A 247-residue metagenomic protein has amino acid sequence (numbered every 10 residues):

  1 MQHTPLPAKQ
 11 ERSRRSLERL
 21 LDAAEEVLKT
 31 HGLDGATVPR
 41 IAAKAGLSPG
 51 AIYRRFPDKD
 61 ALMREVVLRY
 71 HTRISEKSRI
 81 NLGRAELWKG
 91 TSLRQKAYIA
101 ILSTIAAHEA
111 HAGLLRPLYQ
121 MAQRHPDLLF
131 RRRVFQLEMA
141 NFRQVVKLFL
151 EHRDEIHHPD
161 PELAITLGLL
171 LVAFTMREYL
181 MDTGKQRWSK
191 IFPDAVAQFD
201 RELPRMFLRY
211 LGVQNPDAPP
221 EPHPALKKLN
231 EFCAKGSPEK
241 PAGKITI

Functional and structural regions predicted by a protein language model:
M1-R15, E86, K185, N215-I247: N-terminal intrinsically disordered/low-complexity leader segments
Q2-K9, F56, E86-G90, D127-L128 (+2 more regions): A short, mixed-charge helix-start or loop-turn motif at secondary-structure junctions
K9, S16-A23, T37, K77: N-terminal positioning helix adjacent to the helix-turn-helix/winged-helix DNA-binding module
R19, V27-A61, E65: Helix-turn-helix
L20-L28, Y70, I74, T104 (+1 more regions): Short hydrophobic clusters on alpha-helical segments that form packing/core surfaces in small helical domains
V66-R69, S103-A107, Q144, L148 (+5 more regions): Amphipathic alpha-helical segments in well-ordered regions
S75-I80, Q95, I99, A106-Q120 (+4 more regions): Amphipathic alpha-helical packing segments from all-alpha helical-bundle domains
Q120, L150-P204, Q214-L226: Hydrophobic/aromatic-rich alpha-helical bundle segments in the mid-to-C-terminal region
